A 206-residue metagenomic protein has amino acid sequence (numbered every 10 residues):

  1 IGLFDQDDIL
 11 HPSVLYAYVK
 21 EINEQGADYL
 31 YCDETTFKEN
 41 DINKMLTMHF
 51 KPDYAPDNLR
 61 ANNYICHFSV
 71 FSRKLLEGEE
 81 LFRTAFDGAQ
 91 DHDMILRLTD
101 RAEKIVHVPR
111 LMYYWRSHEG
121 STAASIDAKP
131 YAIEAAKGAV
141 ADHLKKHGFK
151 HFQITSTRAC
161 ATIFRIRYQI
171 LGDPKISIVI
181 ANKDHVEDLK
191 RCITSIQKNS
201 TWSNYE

Functional and structural regions predicted by a protein language model:
I1-I9: Short beta-strand-to-loop acidic/aromatic patch adjacent to the donor-nucleotide binding site
D7, A17-E21, N43-D53, S121-A132: Short secondary-structure boundary/capping segments
I9, S13-M45: Conserved donor NDP-sugar-binding/catalytic core segment of glycosyltransferases
V14, Y18, L30, Q90-R101 (+2 more regions): Structural preference for long, well-ordered alpha-helical segments in enzyme cores
Y31, T35-C66, R110: Acidic/His-rich active-site region of diverse nucleotide-sugar glycosyltransferases
A55-A141: Conserved nucleotide-sugar donor-binding catalytic segment
A141-K198: N-proximal low-complexity "stem/linker" segments adjacent to membrane-targeting elements
N204-E206: Short beta-strand/loop segment that forms part of the nucleotide-sugar
